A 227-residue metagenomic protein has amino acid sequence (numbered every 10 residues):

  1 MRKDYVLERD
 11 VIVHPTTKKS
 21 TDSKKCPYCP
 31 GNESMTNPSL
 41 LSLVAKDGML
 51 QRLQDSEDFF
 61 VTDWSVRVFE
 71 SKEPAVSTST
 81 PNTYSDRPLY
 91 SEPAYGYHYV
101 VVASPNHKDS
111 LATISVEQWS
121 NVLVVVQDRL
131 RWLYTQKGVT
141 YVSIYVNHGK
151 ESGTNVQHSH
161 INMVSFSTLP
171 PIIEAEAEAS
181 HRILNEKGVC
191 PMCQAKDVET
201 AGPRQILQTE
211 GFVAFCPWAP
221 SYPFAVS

Functional and structural regions predicted by a protein language model:
M1-S227: HIT superfamily nucleotide-processing domains
